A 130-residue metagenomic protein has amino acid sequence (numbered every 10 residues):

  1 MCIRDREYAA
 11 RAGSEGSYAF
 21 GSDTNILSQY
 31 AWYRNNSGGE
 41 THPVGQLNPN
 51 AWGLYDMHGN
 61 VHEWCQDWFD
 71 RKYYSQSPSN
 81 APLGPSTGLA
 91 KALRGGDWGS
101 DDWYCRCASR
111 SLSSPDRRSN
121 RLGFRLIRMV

Functional and structural regions predicted by a protein language model:
M1-I3: Short, small-residue-biased leader/transition segments that mark boundaries at the very start of proteins
D5, N48-A51, D97, R128-V130: Short, flexible loop/turn elements at secondary-structure junctions
D5-R6, Y104: Generic hydrophobic secondary-structure packing signal
Y8-A12: Short active-site loop/helix that positions an aromatic residue
S14-E15, S22, S37-E40, M57-V130: Surface-exposed recognition segments
G16-Y18, L27: N-terminal capping segments
L27-L54: A short, contiguous structural element within a folded domain that forms the immediate neighborhood of a functional site
